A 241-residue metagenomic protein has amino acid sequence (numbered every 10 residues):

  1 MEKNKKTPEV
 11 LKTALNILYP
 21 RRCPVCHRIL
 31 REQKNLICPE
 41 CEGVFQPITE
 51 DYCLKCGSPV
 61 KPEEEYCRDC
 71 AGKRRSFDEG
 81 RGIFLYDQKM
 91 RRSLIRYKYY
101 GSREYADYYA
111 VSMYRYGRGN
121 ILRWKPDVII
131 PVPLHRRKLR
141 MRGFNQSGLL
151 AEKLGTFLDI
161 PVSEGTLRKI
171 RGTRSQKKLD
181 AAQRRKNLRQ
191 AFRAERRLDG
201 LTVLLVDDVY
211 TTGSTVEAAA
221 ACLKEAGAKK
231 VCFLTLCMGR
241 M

Functional and structural regions predicted by a protein language model:
M1-V206, T211-M241: Glycine-rich phosphate/pyrophosphate-handling loop used in enzymes and phosphotransfer proteins
